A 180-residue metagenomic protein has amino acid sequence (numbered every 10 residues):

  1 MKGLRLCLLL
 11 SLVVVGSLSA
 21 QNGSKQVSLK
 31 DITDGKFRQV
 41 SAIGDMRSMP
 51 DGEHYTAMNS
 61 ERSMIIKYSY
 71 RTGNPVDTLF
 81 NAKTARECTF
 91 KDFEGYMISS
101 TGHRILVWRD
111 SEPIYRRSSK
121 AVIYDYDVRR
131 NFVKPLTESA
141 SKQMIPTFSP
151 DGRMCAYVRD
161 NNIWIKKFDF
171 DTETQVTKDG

Functional and structural regions predicted by a protein language model:
M1-L6: Positively charged n-region of N-terminal signal peptides that target proteins for export
C7-S17: Bacterial N-terminal signal peptides
A20-G180: Beta-propeller folds
